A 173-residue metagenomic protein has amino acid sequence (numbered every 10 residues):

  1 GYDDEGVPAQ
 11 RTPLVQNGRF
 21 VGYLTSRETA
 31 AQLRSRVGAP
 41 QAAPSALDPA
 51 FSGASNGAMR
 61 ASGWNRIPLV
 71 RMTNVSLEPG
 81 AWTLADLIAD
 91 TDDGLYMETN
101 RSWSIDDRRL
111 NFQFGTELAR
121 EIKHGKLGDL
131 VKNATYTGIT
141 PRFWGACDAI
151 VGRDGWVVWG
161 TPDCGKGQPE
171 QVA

Functional and structural regions predicted by a protein language model:
G1-A173: N-terminal small-residue-enriched
